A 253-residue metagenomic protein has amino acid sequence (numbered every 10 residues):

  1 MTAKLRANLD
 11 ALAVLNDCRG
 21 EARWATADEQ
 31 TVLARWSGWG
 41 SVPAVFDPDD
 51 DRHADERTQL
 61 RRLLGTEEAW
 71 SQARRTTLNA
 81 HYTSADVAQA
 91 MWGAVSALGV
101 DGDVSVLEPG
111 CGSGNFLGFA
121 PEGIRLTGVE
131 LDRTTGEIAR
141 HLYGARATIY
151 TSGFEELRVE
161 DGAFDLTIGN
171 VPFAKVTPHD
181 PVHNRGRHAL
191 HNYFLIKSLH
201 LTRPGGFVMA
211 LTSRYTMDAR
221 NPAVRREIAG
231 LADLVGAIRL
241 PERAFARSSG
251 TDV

Functional and structural regions predicted by a protein language model:
T2-L142: Class I S-adenosyl-L-methionine
D103, A163-F164, L234: Local beta-strand N-terminus motif with an aromatic residue
L131-R133, G186-F245: Conserved Class I SAM-dependent methyltransferase catalytic core
A145-F154: Conserved SAM-binding strand-loop segment of SAM-dependent methyltransferases
R158-I168: A short acidic, Gly/Pro-enriched loop at the edge of an enzyme's catalytic core that lines a small-molecule cofactor
I168-F173, L211: Amphipathic alpha-helical repeat scaffolds
P178-V182, F194: A short, conserved alpha-helix within the catalytic core of class I
A246-V253: Flexible, glycine-/basic-rich loop-and-beta segments that form/coincide with the SAM-dependent methyltransferase
